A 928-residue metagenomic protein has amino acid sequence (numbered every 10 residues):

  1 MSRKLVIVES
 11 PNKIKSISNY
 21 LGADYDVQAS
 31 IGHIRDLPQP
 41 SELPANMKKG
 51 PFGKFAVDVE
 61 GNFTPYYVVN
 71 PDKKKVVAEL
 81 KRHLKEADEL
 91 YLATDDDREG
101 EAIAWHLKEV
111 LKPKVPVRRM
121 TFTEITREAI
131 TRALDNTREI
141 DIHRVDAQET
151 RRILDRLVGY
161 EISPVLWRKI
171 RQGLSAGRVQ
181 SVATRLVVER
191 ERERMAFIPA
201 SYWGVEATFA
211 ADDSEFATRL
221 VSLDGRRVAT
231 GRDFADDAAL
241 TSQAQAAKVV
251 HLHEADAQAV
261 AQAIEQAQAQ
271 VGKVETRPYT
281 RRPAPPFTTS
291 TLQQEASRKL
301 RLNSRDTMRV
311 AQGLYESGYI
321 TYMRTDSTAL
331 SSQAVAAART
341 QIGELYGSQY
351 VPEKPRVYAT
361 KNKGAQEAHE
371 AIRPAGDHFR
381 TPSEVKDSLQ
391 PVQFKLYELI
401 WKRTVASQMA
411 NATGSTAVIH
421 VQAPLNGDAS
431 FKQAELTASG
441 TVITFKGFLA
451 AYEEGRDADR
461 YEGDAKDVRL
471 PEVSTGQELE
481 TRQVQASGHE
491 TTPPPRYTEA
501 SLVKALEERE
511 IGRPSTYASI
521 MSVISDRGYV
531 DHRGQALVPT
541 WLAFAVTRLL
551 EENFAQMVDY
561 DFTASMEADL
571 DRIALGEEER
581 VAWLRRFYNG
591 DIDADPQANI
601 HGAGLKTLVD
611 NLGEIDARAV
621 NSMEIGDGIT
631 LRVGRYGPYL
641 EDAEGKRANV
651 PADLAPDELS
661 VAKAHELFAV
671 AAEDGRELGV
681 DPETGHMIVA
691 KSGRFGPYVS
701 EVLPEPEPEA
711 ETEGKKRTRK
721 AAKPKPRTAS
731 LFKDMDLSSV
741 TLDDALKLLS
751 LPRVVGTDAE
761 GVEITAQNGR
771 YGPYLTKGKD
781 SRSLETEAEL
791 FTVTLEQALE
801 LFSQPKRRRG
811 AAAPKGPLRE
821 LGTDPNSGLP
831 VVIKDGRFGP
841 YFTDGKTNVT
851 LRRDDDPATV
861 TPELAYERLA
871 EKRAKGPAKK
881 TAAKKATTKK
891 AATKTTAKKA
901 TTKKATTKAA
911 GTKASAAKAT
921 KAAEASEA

Functional and structural regions predicted by a protein language model:
M1-R152, E161, F234, K248-H251 (+4 more regions): Intrinsically disordered, low-complexity regulatory segments
S2-L5, K15-S16, A23-Y25, S163 (+9 more regions): Basic, low-complexity terminal or inter-domain segments flanking catalytic cores
P11-I14, I31-L37, D96-G100, T123-E128 (+8 more regions): Conserved nucleotide-binding/hydrolysis micro-motifs of P-loop NTPases
E79, I125, A129-F209, T276-T280: C-terminal or mid-to-C-terminal helical accessory/interaction module adjacent to the motor/catalytic core
D95, Q293-E295, K299-T307: A conserved hydrophobic secondary-structure block that centers on an alpha-helix together with its immediately flanking
K169-G173, V188-L252, K299, M323 (+1 more regions): C-terminal helical "lid" subdomain and adjoining coupling/linker elements of P-loop NTPases
Q258-P285, S290, A296, S487-H489: Pre-Walker A segment
